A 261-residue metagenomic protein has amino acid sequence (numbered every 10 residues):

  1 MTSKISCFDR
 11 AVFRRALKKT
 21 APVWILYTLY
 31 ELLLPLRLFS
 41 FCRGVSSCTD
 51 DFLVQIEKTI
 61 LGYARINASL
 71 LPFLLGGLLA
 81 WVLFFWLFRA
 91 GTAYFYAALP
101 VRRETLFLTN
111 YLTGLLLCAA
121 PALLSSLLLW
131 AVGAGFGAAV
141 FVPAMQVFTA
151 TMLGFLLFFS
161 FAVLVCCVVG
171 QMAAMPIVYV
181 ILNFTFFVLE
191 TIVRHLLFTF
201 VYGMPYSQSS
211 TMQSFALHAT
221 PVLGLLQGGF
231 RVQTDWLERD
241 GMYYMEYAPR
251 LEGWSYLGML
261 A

Functional and structural regions predicted by a protein language model:
M1-T28: Aromatic- and glycine-rich beta-strand/loop motifs that create alpha-glucan
R15, K19, T105, T109-C118 (+1 more regions): Start (N-cap) of specific transmembrane helices in multi-pass transporter permeases
K18-S46, N67-L78, I181-L189: Hydrophobic alpha-helical transmembrane segments of multi-pass membrane transport/permease proteins
F41-G62, T185-A261: Terminal transmembrane helical anchor/hairpin motif
E57-A68, T113-Y179, F184-G203: Secretory targeting signals
Y63-T92, R103, Y111, C118: Long, hydrophobic alpha-helical segments
L75-L78, G154-S160, L257-L260: Hydrophobic cores of alpha-helical transmembrane segments in multi-pass inner/ER membrane proteins, independent
A97-E104: Short helix-to-coil transition segments within interhelical loops that connect adjacent transmembrane helices
